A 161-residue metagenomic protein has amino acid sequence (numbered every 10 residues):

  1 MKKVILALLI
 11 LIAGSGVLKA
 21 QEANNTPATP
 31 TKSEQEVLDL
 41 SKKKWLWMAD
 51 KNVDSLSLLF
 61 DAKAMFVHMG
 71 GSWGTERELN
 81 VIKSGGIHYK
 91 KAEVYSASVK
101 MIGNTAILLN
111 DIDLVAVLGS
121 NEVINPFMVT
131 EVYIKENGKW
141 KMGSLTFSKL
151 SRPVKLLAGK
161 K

Functional and structural regions predicted by a protein language model:
M1-N24, A28: Bacterial Sec-dependent N-terminal signal peptides
Q21-L58, K63-K161: A beta-strand edge to alpha-helix "cap/lid" segment located at domain peripheries
